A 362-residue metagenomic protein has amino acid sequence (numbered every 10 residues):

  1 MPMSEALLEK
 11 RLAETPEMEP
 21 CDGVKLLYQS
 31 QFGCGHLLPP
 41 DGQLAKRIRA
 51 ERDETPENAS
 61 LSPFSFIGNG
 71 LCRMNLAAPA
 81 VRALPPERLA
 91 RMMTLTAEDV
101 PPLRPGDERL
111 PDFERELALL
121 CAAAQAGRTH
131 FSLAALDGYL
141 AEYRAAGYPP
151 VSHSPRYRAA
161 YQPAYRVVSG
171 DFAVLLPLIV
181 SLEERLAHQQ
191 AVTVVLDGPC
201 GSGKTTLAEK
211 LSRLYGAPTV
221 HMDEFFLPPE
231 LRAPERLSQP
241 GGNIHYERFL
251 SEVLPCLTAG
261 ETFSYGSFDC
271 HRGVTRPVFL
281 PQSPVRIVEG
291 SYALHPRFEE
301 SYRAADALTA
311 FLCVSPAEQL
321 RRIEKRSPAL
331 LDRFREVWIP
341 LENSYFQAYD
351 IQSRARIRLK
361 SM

Functional and structural regions predicted by a protein language model:
M1-Y157: Long, basic/Gly/Ser/Thr-rich N-terminal segments that mediate initial subcellular attachment or targeting
T96-P111, A122, P234-P240, A304-Q347: A glycine- and Lys/Arg-enriched "phosphate-lid" helix/loop adjacent to the NTP-binding pocket of small-molecule kinases
A160-L186: N-terminal pre-Walker A segment at the start of P-loop NTPase domains
P199: P-loop (Walker A) phosphate-binding loop of NTP-binding proteins
K204: Conserved lysine of the Walker
L207: Hydrophobic positions on the alpha1 helix immediately C-terminal to the Walker A/P-loop
P218-F279, V285-V288: Conserved nucleotide-sensing/catalytic segment adjacent to the nucleotide-binding pocket in NTP-handling enzymes
V274-R326: ATP-dependent NMP and nucleoside kinases share a basic, alpha-helical "lid"
